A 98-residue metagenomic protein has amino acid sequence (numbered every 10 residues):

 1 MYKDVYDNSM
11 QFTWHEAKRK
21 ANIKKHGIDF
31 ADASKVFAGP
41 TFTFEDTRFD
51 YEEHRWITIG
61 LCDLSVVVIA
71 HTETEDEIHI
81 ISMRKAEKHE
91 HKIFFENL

Functional and structural regions predicted by a protein language model:
M1-L98: Ribonuclease/tRNase effector modules and their secretory precursors
